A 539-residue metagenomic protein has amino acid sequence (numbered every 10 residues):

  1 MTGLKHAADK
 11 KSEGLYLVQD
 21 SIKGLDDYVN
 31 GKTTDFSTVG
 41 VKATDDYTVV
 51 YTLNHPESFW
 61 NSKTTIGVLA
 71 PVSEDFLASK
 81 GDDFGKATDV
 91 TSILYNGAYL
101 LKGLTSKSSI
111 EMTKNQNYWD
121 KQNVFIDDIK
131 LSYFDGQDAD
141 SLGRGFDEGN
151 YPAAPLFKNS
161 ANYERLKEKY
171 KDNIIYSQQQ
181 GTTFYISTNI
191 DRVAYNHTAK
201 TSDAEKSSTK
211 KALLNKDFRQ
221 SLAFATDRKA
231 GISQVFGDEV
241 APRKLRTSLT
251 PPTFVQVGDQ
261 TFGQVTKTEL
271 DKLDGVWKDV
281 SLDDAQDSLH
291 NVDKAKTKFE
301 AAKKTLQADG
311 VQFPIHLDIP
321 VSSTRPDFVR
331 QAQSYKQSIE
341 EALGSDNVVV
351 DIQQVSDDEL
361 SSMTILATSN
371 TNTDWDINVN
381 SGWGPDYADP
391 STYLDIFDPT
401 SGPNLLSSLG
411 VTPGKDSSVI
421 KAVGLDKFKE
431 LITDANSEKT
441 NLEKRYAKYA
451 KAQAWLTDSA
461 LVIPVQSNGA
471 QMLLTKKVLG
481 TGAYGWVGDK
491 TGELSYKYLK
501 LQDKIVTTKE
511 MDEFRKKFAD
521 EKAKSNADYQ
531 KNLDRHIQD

Functional and structural regions predicted by a protein language model:
T2-L77: Surface-exposed binding/hinge segments that line and control ligand-binding clefts or catalytic entry sites
P56-K130, S141, Q502-Q538: Gly/Pro-rich hinge or "lid" segments in bacterial periplasmic/extracellular proteins
S58-P71, S187, N196-T201, L473-Q502: A structural "hinge/loop" feature
F84-D89, N117-L166, Q180: Ligand-site clamp/hinge motif
T113-Y118, D135, T182-D217, S221 (+3 more regions): A bilobed periplasmic-binding-protein/Venus flytrap-type ligand-binding module shared by bacterial periplasmic
L142-Y151, N173, S338-L409, K448: Periplasmic binding protein-like
K211, Q220, D287-L289, V348-S361 (+2 more regions): Extracytoplasmic/peripheral linker and loop segments enriched in polar/acidic and small residues with frequent Thr/Pro
A212-A342, E510-I537: Append "and occasionally in soluble cytosolic enzymes with long acidic Gly/Pro-rich linkers
